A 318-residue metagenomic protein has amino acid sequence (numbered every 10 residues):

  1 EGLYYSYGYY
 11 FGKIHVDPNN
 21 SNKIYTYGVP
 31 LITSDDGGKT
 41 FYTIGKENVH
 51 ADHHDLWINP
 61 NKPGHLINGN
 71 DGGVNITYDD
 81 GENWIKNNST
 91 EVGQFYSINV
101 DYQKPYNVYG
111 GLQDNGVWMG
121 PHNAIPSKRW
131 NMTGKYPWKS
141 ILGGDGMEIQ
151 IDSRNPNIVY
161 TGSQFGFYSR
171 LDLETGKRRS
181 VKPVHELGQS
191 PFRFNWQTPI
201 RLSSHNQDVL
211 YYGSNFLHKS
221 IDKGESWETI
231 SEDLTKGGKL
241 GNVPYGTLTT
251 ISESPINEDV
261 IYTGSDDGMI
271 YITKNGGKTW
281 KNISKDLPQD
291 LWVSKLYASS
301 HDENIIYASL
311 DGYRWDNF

Functional and structural regions predicted by a protein language model:
E1-F318: Beta-propeller blade termini and top-face loops
